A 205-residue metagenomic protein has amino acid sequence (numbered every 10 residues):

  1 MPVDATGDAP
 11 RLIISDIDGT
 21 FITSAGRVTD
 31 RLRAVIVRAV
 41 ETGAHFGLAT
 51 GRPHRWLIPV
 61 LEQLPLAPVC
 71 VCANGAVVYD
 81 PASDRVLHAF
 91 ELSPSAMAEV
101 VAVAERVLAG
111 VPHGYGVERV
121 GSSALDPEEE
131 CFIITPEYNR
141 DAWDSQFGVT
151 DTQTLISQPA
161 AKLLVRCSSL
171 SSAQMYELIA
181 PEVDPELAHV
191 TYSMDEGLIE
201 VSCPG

Functional and structural regions predicted by a protein language model:
M1-I17: Non-catalytic pre-domain segments flanking phosphatase-related domains
V3-T6, E62-L64, T154-S157: Solvent-exposed alpha-helices and their adjacent loops that cap or buttress functional pockets in soluble metabolic
T20: Short acidic, Gly/Ser-rich segments with clustered Asp/Glu that frequently serve as metal-coordination loops in enzyme
S24-V28: Conserved ATPase-coupling elements of RecA-like P-loop NTPase cores
T29-P136: Active-site phosphate-binding/coordination module
V107, P112-G114, E118-G205: Conserved acidic, metal-coordinating active-site core of Asp-based, Mg2+-dependent phosphoryl-transfer enzymes
